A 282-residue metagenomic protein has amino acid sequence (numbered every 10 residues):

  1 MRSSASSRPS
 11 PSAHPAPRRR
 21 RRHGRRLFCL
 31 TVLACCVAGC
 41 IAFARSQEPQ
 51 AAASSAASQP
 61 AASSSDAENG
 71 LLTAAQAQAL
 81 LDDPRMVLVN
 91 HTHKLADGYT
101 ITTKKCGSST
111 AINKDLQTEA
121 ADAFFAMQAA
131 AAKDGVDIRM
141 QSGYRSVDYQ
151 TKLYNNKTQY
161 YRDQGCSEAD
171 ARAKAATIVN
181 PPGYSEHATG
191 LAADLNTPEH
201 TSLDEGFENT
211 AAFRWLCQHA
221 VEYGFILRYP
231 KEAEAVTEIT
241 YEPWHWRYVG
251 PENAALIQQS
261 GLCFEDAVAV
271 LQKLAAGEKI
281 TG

Functional and structural regions predicted by a protein language model:
R2-G282: Extracytoplasmic cell-surface/polysaccharide-interacting catalytic and binding patches
